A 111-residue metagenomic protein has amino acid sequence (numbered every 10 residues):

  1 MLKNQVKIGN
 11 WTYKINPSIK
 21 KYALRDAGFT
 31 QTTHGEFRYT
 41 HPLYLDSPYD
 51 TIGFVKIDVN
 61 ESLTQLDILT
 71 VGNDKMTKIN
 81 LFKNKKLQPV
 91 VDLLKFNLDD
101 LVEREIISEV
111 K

Functional and structural regions predicted by a protein language model:
M1-A27, D99, E109-K111: Terminal, regulation- and interaction-focused segments at domain boundaries
L2-V6, K21, F37-Y39, M76 (+1 more regions): Generic, low-specificity signal for short hydrophobic/alpha-helical stretches with a mild N-terminal bias, encompassing
N4, K14, T32, N73-M76: Amphipathic, alpha-helical segments enriched in basic
K14, S18-L63: Ser/Thr-rich, low-complexity intrinsically disordered terminal regions
K56-K111: C-terminal basic regulatory modules in eukaryotic proteins
